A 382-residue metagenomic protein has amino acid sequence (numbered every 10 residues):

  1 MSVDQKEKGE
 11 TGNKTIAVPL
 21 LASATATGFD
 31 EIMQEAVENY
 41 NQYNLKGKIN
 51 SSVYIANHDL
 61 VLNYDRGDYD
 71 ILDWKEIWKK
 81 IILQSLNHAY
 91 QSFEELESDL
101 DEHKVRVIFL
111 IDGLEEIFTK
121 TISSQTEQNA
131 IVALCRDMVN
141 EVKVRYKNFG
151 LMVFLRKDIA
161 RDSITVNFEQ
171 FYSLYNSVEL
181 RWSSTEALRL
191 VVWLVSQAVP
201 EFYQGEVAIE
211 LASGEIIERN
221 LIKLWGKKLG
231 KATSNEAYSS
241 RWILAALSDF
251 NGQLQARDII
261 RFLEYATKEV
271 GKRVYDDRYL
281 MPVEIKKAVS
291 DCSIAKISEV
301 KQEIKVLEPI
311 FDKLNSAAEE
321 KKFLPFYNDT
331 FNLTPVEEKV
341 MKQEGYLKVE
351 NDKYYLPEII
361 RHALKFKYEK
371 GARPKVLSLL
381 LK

Functional and structural regions predicted by a protein language model:
M1-I108, G113, I117-F118, I122-S124: P-loop NTPase nucleotide-binding core
V3, K227-K382: C-terminal leucine-rich, beta-strand-based interaction scaffolds used for sensing/assembly
G28-E31, Y69, D73, I77 (+6 more regions): Alpha-helix boundary/N-cap detector
D73, I77, F109, Q125-A133 (+7 more regions): Short, well-structured alpha-helical interface segments that form or flank functional binding sites
I81-S85, D137, L190-L194, Y265 (+1 more regions): Amphipathic alpha-helical segments that form well-ordered structural scaffolds and often line/cohere around active
L83, N87, T119, C135-V139 (+3 more regions): Alpha-helical repeat scaffolds in large eukaryotic proteins
A89-S92, V132-R136, Y172, S240-A245: Short linear interaction motifs
L114-E236: The catalytic "switch" region of P-loop NTPases
